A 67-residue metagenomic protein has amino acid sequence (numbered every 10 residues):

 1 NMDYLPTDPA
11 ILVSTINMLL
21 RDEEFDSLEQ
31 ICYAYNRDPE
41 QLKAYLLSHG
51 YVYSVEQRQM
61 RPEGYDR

Functional and structural regions predicted by a protein language model:
N1-S27: N-terminal acidic leader/helix
P6-P9, P39, P62: Proline-rich intrinsically disordered, low-complexity coils
I31-C32: Short alpha-helical "recognition helix" segments of helix-turn-helix
R37-Y51: Short acidic, Pro/Gly- and aromatic-enriched capping/linker segments at domain boundaries
G50-S54, E63: Active-site and channel-lining beta-strand-loop segments that bind or position nucleotide-derived/phosphorylated
